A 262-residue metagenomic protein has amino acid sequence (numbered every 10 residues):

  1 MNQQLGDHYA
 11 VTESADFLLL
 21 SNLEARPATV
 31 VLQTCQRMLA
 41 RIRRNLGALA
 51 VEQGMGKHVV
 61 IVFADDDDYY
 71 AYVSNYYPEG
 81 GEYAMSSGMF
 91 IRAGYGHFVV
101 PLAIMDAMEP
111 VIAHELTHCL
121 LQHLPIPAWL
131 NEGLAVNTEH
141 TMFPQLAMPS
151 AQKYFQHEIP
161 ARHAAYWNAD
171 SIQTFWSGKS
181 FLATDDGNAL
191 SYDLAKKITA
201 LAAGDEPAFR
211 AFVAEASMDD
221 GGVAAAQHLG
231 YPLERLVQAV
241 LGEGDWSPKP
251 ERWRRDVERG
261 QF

Functional and structural regions predicted by a protein language model:
M1-Q4: N-terminal low-complexity, Pro/Thr/Ser-rich intrinsically disordered segments that act as propeptides or flexible
G6-P127, P144, G221-H228: Juxtacatalytic substrate-recognition/specificity segment
E79-G96, A107, P125-F262: Acidic/His/Gly-enriched intrinsically disordered linker/tail segments that often contain short helix/coil "MoRF-like"
